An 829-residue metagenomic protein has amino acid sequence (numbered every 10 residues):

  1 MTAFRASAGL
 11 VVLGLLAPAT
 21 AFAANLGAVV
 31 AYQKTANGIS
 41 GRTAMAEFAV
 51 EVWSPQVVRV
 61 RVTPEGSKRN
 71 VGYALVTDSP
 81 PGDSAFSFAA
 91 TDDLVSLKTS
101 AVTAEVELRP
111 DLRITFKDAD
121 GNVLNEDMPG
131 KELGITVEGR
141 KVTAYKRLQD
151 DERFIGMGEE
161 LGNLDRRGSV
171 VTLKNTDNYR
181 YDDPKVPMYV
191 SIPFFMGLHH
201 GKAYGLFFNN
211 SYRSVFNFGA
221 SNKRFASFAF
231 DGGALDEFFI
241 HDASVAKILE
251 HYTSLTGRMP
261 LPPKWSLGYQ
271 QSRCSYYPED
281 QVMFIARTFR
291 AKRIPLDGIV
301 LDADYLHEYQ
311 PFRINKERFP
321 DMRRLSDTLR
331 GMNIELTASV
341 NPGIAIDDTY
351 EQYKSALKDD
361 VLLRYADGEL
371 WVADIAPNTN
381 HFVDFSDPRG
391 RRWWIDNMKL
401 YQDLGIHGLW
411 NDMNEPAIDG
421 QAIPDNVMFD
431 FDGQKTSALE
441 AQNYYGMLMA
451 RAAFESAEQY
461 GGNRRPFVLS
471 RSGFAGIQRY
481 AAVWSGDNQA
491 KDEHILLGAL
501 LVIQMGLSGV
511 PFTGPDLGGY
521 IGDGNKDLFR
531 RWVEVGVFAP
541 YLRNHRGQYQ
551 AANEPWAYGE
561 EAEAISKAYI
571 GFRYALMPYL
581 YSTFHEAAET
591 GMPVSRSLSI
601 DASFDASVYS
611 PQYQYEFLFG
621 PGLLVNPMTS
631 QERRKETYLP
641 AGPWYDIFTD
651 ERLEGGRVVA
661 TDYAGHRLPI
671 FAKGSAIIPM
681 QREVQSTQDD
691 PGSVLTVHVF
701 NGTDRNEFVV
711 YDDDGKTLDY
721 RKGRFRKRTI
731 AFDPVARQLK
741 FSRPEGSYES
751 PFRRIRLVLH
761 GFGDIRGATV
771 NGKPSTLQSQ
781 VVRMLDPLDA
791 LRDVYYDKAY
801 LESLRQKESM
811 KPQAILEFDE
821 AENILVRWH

Functional and structural regions predicted by a protein language model:
M1-G9: Bacterial N-terminal signal peptides that target proteins for export
G9-P18: Bacterial N-terminal signal peptides
A19-A23: Sec/Tat signal peptide C-region and signal peptidase I cleavage site
A24-Y32, A36, E51-V95: A low-complexity, Ser/Thr/Gly/Pro-enriched, surface-exposed linker/loop concept that marks segments flanking
R42-T43, F88-P263, R273-C274, E279 (+4 more regions): Catalytic and substrate-binding clefts that recognize carbohydrates or anionic sugar/phosphate headgroups
E65, G72-A74, P295-S566, D601-S603 (+3 more regions): Aromatic- and carboxylate-enriched substrate-binding clefts and catalytic-loop regions of carbohydrate-active enzymes
N70-F86, G368, I647-G665, T769-Q813: Solvent-exposed beta-strand/loop surfaces of large extracellular or lumenal domains
F454-P466, G473-V483, L497-L501, M505-P515 (+4 more regions): Catalytic core of carbohydrate-active enzymes
